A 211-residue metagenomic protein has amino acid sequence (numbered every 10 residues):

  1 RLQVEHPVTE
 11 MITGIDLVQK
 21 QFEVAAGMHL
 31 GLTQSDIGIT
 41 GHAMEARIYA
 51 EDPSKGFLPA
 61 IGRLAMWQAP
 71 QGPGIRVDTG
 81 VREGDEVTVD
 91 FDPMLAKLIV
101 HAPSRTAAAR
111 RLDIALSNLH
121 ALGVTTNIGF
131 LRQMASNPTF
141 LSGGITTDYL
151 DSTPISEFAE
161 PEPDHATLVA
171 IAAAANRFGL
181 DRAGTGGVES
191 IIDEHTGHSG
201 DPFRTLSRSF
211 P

Functional and structural regions predicted by a protein language model:
Q3-P211: Catalytic cores of soluble metabolic enzymes centered on carboxylation/carboxyl-transfer
